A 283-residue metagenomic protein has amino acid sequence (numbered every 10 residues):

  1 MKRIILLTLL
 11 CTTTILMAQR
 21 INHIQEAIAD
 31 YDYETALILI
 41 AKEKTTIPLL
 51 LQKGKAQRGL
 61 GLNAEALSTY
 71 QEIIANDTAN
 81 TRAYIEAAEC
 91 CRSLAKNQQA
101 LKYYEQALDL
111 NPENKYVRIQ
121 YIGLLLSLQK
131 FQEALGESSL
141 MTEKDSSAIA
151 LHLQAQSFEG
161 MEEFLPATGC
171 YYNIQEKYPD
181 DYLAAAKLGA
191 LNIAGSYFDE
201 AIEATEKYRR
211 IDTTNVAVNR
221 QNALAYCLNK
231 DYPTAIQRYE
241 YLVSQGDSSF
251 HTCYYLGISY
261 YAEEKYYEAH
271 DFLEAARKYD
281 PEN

Functional and structural regions predicted by a protein language model:
L16-Q71, A75, A79-R82: N-terminal leader/linker segments that initiate helical-solenoid repeat arrays
A29, G59, S93-L94, S127-L128 (+4 more regions): Register position in tetratricopeptide repeats
L39, E43, E72-I73, Q106-A107 (+5 more regions): Canonical positions in the second alpha-helix
K42-E43, N76, L110, E143-D145 (+4 more regions): Structural marker of alpha-solenoid helical repeat scaffolds
P48, R82, Y116, I149-A150 (+3 more regions): Start-of-helix register in tetratricopeptide repeats
Q52, G59, E86, Q120-G123 (+4 more regions): Canonical tetratricopeptide repeat
